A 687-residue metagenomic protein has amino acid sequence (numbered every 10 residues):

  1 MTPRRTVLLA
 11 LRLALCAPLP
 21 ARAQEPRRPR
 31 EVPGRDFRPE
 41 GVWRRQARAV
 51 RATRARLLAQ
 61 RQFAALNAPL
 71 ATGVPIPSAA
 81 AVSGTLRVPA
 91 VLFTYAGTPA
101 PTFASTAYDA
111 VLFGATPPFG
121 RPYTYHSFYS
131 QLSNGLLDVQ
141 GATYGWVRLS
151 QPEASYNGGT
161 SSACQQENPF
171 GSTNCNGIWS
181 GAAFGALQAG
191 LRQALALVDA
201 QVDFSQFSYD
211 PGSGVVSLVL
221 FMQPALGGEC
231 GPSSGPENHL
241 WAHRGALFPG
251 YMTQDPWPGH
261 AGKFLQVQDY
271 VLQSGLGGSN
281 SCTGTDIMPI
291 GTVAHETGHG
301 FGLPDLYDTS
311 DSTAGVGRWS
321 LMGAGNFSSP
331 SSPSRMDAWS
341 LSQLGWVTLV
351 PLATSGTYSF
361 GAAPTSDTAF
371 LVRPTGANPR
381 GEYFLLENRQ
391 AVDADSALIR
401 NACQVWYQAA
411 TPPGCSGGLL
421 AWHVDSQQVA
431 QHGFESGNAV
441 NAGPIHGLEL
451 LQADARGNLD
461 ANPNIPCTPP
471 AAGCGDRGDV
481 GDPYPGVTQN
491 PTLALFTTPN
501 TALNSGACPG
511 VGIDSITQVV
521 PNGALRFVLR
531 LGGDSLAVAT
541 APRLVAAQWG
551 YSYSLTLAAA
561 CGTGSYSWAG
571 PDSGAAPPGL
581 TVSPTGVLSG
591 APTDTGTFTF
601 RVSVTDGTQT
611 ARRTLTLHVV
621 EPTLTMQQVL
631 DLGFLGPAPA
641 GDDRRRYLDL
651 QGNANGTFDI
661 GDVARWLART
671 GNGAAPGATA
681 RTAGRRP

Functional and structural regions predicted by a protein language model:
P69-A80, S127-K263: Active-site-proximal segments of metallohydrolase catalytic domains
Y129, S217-Q408, Q427: Extracellular hydrolytic enzyme modules, especially secreted metalloproteases of the metzincin/thermolysin-like class
A362-G533: Extracellular low-complexity, Gly/Ser/Thr-rich intrinsically disordered linkers and protease-sensitive activation/hinge
D534-P542: Proline-enriched interdomain boundary motifs that mark the N-terminal boundary and often initiate the first structured
A560-G564, G574, G607: Short glycine/proline-centered coil/turn motifs in the loop regions of extracellular beta-sandwich domains
A576-T593, Y647-L648: Strand-loop-strand motifs at the edges of beta-sheets in extracellular beta-sandwich domains
T616-P687: Cellulosome-associated attachment modules in secreted, modular CAZymes
